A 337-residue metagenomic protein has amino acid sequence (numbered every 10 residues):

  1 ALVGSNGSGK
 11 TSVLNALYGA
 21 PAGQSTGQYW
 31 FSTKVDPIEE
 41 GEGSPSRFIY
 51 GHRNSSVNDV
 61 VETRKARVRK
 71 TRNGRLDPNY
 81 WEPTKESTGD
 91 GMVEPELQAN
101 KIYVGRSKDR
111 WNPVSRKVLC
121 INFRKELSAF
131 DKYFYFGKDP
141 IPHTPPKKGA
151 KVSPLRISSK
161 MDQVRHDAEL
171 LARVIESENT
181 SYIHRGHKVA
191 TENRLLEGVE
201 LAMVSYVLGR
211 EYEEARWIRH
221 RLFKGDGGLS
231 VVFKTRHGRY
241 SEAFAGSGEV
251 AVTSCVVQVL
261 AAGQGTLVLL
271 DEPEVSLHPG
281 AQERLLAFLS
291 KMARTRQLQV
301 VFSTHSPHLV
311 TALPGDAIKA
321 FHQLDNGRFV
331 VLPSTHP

Functional and structural regions predicted by a protein language model:
A1-M161: P-loop NTPase switch/coupling surface
G19-A20, T235-H237, S241-L270, P279-E283: GG-anchored amphipathic helix commonly corresponding to the ABC/SMC/Rad50 NBD signature/C-loop
K125-F244, V257: Extended helical coiled-coil dimerization/tether regions that scaffold and oligomerize large DNA-maintenance assemblies
Q264-L267, Q297-V301: Loop/turn-to-beta-strand initiation segments
E274-V275: Short loop immediately C-terminal to the Walker-B catalytic DE motif in ABC-type ATPase nucleotide-binding domains
L285-L289: Conserved hydrophobic alpha-helix in the ABC-type ATPase nucleotide-binding domain
S303-H305: H-loop/switch region of ABC-family ATPase nucleotide-binding domains
H308-P337: RecA-like P-loop NTPase motor core
